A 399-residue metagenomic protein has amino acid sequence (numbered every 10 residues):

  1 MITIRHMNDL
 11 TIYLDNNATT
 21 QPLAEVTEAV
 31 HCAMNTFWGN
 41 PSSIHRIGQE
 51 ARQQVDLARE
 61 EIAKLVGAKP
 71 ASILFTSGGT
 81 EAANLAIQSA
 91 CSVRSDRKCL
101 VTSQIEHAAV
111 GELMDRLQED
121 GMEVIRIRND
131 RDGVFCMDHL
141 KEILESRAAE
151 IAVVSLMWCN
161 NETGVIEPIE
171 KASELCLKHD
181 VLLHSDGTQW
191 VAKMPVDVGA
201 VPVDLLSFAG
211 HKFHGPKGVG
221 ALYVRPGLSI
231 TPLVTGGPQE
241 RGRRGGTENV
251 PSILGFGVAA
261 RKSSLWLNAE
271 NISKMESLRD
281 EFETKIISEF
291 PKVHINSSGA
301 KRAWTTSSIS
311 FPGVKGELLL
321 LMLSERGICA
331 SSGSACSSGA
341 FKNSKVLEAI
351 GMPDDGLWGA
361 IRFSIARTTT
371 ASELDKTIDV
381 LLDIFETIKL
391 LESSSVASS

Functional and structural regions predicted by a protein language model:
M1-S399: Pyridoxal 5′-phosphate
